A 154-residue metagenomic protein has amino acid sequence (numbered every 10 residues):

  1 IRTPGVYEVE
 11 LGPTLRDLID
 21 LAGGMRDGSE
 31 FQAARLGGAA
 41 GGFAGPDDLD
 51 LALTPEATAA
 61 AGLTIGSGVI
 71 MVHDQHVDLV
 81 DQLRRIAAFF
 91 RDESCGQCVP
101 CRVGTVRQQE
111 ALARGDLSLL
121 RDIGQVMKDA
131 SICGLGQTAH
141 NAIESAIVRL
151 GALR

Functional and structural regions predicted by a protein language model:
I1-R154: Redox cofactor-anchoring modules in respiratory/redox and cofactor-processing assemblies
